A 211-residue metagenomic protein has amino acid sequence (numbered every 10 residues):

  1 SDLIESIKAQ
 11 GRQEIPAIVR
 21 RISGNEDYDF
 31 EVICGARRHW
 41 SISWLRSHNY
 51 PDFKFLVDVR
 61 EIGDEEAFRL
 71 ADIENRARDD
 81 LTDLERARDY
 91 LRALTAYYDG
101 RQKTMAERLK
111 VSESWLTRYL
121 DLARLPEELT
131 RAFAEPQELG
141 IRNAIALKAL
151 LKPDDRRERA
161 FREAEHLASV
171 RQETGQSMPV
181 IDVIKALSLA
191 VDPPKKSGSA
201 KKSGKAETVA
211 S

Functional and structural regions predicted by a protein language model:
S1-D2, S6-I15, C34-R38, F68-L81 (+4 more regions): Residue-level signal for functionally critical sites in structured catalytic/ligand-binding pockets
S1-D58: Short, charged/polar connector segments at secondary-structure boundaries
I4-Q10, H39, K54-R60, V111-L116 (+2 more regions): Short, functional N-terminal and low-complexity linear motifs
F30, F53-F55, F68, F133 (+1 more regions): Phenylalanine-focused residue identity feature
W40-R108, R118: Amphipathic, charge-rich alpha-helical segments that serve as recognition/docking helices
L81, A87-G100, T104-S211: Amphipathic alpha-helical extensions and coiled-coil-like segments
